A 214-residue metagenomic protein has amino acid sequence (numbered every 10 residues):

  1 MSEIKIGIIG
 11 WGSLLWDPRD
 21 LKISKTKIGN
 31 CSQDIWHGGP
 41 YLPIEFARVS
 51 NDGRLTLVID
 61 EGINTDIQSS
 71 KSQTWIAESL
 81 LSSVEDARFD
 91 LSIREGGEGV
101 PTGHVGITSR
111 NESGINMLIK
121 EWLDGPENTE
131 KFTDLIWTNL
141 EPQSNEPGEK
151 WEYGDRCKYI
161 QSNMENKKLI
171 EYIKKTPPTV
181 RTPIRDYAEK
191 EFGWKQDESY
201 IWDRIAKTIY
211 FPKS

Functional and structural regions predicted by a protein language model:
S2-S214: A glycine-rich, hydrophobic/aromatic-adjacent loop/helix-cap motif
